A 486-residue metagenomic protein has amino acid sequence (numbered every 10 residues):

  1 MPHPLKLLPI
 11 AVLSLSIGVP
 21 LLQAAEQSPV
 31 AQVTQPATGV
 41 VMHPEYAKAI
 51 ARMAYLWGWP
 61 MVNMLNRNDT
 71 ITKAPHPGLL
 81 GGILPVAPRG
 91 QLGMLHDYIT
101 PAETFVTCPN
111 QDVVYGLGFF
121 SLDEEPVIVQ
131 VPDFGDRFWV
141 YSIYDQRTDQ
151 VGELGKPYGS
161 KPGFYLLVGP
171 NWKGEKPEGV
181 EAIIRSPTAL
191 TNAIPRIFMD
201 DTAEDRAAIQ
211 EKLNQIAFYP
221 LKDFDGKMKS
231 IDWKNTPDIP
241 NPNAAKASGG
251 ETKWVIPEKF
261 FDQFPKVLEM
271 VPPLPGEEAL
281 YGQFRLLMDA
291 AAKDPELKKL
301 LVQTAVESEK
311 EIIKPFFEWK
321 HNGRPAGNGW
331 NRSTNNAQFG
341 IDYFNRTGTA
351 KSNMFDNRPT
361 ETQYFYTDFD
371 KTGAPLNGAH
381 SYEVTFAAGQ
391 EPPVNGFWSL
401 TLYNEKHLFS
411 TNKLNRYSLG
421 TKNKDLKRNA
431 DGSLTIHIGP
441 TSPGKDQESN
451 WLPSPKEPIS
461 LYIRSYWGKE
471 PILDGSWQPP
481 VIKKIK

Functional and structural regions predicted by a protein language model:
P2-L22: Gram-negative bacterial Sec-dependent N-terminal signal peptides
A25-K486: A compositional/structural signature for long, glycine/proline-rich flexible linkers and loops on extracytoplasmic
